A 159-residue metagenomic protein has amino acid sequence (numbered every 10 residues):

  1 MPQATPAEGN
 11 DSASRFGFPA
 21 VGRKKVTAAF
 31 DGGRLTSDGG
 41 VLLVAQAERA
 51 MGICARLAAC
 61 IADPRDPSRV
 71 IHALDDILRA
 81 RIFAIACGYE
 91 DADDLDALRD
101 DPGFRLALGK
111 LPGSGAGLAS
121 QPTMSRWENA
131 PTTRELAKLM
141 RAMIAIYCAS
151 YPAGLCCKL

Functional and structural regions predicted by a protein language model:
M1-L159: Dynamic "connector" segments at or just before major functional cores
